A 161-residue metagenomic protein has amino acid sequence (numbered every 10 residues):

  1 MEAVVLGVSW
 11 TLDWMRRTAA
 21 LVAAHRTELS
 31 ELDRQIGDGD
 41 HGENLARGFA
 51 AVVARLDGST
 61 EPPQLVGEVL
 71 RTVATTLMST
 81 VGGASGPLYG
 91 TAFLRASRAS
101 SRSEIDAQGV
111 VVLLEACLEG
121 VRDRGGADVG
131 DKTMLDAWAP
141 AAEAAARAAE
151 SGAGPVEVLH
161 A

Functional and structural regions predicted by a protein language model:
M1-A161: N-terminal loops that bind phosphate or other acidic moieties and the adjacent beta-alpha structural core
